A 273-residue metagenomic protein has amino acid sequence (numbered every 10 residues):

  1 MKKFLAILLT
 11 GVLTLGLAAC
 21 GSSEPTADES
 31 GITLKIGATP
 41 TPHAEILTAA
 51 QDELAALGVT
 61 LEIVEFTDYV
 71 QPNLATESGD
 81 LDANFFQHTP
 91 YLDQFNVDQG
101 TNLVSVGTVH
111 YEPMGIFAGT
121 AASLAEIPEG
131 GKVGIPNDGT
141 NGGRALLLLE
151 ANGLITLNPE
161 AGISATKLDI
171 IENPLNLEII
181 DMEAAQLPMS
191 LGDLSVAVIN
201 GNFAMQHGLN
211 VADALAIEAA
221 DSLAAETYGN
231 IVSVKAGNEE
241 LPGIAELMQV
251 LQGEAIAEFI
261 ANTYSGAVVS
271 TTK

Functional and structural regions predicted by a protein language model:
L15-A19: C-terminal motif of bacterial Sec signal peptides marking the signal peptidase cleavage site
G21-E24: Bacterial signal peptide processing site
D28-T41, V59-E65, K132-V133: Short, well-ordered beta-strand elements
I63-L74, G162-M189: Short helix-initiation/N-cap motifs at beta->coil->alpha
Q94-V106, A121, D193, V198 (+1 more regions): Ligand-binding "clamshell"
V106-I155, A257: A conserved helix-loop-strand patch within extracytoplasmic ligand-binding domains of the periplasmic binding
P113-L124, Y228-L241: A bilobed periplasmic-binding-protein/Venus flytrap-type ligand-binding module shared by bacterial periplasmic
N141-E150, L251-T271: Periplasmic-binding protein-like
